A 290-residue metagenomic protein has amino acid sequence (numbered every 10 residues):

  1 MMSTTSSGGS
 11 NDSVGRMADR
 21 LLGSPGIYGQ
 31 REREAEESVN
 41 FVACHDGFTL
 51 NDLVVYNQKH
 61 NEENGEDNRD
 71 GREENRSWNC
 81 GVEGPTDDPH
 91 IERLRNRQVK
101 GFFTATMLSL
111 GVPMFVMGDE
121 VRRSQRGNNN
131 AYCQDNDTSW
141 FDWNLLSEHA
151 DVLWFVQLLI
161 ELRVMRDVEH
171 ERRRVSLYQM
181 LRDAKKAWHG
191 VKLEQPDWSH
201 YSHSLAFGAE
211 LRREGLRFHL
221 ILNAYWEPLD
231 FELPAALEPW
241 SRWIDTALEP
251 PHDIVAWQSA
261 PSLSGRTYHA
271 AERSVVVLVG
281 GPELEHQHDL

Functional and structural regions predicted by a protein language model:
M1-M117, V121-R122, N130-Q134, L181-A184 (+2 more regions): Conserved alpha/beta catalytic core and glycan-binding cleft of carbohydrate-active enzymes
T86, I91-K100, A105-F115, D119-L290: Carbohydrate-interacting/catalytic domains
